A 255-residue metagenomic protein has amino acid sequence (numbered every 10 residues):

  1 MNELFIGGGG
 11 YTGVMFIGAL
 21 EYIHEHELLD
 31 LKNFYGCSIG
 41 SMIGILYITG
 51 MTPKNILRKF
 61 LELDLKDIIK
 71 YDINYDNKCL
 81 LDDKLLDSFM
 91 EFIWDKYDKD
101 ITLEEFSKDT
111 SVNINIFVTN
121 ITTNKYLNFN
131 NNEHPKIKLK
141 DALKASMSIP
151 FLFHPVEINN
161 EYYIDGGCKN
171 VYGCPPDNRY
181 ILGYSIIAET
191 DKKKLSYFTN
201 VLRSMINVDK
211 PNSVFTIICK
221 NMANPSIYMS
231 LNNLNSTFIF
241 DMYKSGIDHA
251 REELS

Functional and structural regions predicted by a protein language model:
M1-C37, I45-S255: Patatin-like phospholipase
